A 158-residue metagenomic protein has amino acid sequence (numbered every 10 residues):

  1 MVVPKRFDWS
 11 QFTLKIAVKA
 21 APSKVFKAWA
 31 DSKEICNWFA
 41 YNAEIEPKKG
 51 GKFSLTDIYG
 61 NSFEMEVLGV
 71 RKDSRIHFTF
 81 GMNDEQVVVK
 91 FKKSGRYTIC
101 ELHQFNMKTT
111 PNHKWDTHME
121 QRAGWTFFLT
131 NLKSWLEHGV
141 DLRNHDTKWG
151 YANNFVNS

Functional and structural regions predicted by a protein language model:
M1-E44, S158: Hydrophobic ligand-binding cavity/cleft-lining segments
T13-K19, S54, E66, K90: Generic structural detector for well-ordered beta-strands
P22-S23, L68-D73, K90-I99: A short, structured loop/turn motif at beta-sheet edges
V25-F26, I35, F53, V67 (+4 more regions): Hydrophobic pocket/interface hotspot
C36-Q86: Glycine-rich portal/gate segments that line the openings of hydrophobic small-molecule binding cavities
M82-F127, L132: Beta-strand/loop substructures that line and gate deep hydrophobic ligand-binding cavities in soluble
S134-S158: Short, highly charged C-terminal tails/helix-capping segments
